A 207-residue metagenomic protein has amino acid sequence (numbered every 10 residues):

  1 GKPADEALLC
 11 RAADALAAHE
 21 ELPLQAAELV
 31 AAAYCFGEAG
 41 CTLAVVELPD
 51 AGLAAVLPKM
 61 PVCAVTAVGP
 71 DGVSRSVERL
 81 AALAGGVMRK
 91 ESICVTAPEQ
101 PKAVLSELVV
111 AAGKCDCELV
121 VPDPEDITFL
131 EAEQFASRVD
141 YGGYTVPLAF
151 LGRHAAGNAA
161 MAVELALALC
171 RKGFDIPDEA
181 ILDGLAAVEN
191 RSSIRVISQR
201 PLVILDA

Functional and structural regions predicted by a protein language model:
G1-P61, P70, S74: ATP-dependent carboxylate-amine ligase catalytic core
A15, H19, A39, L83 (+6 more regions): Change "in soluble alpha/beta enzymes" to "in soluble alpha/beta proteins
H19-V30, C41, V87, S92-V104 (+1 more regions): Phosphate/pyrophosphate-binding catalytic cores of soluble transferases and nucleic-acid-acting enzymes
E28, T42-A44, P61-C63, S92-V95 (+2 more regions): Structural motif
L43-A44, L48, G52-A64, V68-G72 (+2 more regions): Nucleotide phosphate-binding/pyrophosphate-handling subdomain across enzymes that bind or process nucleotide phosphates
G52-D116: Conserved catalytic-core segment of NTP-binding enzymes
T96-Q100, A111-E133, A149-R153, D175-A187 (+1 more regions): Beta-strand->loop->alpha-helix junctions that form or flank phosphate-binding loops in nucleotide-handling enzymes
E131-Y144: Acidic-glycine-rich active-site phosphate/pyrophosphate-binding loop
